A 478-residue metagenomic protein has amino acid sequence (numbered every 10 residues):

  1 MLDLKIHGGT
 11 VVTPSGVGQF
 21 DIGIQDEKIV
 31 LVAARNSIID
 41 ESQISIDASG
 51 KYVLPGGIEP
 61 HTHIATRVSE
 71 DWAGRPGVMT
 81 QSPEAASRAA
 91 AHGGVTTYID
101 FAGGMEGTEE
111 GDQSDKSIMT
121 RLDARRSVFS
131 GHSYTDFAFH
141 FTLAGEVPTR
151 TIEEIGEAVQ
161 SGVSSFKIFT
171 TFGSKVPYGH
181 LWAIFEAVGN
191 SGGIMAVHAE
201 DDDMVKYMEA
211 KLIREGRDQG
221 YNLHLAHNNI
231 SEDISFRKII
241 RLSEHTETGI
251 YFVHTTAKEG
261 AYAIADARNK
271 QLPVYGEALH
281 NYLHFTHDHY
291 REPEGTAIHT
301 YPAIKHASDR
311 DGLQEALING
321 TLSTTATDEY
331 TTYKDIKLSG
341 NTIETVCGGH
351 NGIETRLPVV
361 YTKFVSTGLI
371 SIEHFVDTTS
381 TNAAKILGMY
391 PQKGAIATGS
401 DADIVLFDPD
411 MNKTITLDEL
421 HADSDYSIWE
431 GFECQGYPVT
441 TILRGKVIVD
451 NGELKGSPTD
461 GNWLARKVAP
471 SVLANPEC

Functional and structural regions predicted by a protein language model:
M1-G56, E70-G74: Histidine-rich, glycine-flanked metal-binding segment
G9, I22, E27, G50 (+15 more regions): Divalent metal-coordination and catalytic microenvironments
A48-V128, H132: Metal-associated gating/positioning segment near the N- to mid-region
P60-Q81, A138-T151, T170, L225-A226: Active-site mouth loops of central-metabolism enzymes
I118-T135, F185-V197: Alpha-helix-loop-beta-strand connector modules within alpha/beta enzyme cores
T149-T325, N341: Histidine/acidic residue-rich metal-binding segments in metalloenzymes
R217-G249, I318-N319, S323-T324, Y330-M411: His/Asp/Glu-enriched, well-ordered alpha-helical/loop segment that forms or immediately abuts the divalent-metal
L338-I343, T398-L464: C-terminal cap of metal-dependent C-N hydrolases
